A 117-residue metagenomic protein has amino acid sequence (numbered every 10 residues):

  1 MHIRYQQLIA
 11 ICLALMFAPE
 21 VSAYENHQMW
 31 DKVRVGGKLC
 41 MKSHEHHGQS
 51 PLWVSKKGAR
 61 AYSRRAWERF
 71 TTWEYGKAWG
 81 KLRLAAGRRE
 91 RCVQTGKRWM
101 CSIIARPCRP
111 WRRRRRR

Functional and structural regions predicted by a protein language model:
M1-I9: Bacterial N-terminal signal peptides that target proteins for export
A10-M16: Bacterial N-terminal signal peptides
V21-R117: Domain-level marker for long, solvent-exposed, non-transmembrane regions
